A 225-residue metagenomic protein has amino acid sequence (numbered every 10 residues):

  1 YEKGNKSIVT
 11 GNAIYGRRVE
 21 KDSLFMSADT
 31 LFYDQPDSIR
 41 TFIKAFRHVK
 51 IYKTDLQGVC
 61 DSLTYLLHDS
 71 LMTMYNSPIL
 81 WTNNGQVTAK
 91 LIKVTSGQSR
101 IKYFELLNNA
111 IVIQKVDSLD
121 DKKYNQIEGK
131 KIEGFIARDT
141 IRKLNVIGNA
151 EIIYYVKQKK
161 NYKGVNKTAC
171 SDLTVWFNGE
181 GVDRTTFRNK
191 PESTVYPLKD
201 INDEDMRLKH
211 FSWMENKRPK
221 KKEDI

Functional and structural regions predicted by a protein language model:
Y1-I225: Structural signature for solvent-exposed beta-strand/loop edge elements and short helix-capping sites, enriched
